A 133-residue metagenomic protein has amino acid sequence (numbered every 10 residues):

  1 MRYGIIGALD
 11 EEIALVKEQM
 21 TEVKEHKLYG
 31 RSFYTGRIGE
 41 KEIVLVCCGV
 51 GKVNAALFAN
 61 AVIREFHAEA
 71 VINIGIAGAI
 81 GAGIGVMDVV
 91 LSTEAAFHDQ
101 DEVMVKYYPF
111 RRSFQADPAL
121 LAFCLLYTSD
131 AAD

Functional and structural regions predicted by a protein language model:
R2-F123: Metabolite-binding pocket within alpha/beta catalytic cores that recognizes anionic/polar moieties
Y127-D133: Conserved small/polar residues in nucleotide/adenosyl-binding loops
